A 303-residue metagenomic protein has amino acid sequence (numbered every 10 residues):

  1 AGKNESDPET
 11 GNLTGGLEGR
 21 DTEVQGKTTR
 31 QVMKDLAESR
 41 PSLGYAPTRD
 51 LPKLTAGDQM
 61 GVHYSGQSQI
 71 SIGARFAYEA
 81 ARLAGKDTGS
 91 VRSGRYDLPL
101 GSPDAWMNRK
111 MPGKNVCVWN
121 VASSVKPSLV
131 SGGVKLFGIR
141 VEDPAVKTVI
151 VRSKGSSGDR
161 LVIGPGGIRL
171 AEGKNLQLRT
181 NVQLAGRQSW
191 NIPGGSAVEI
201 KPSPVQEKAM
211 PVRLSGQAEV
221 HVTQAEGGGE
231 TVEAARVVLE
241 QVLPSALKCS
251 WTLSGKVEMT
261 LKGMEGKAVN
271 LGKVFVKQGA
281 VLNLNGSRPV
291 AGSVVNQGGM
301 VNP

Functional and structural regions predicted by a protein language model:
A1-G2, M33, F76, W106 (+3 more regions): Residue-level detector of buried hydrophobic side-chain packing in well-ordered secondary-structure elements
A1-T88: Cell-envelope and extracellular/periplasmic
G89-E207, H221-Q224, V238-S245, C249-S250 (+3 more regions): Solvent-exposed adhesion/ligand-recognition segments of exported proteins
V198, E258-G263: Right-handed beta-helix
A235, C249, L253-V257, G272 (+1 more regions): Glycine- and acidic-residue-biased ligand/ion/polar-headgroup-sensing regions
V290-P303: Leucine-rich solenoid repeat scaffolds
